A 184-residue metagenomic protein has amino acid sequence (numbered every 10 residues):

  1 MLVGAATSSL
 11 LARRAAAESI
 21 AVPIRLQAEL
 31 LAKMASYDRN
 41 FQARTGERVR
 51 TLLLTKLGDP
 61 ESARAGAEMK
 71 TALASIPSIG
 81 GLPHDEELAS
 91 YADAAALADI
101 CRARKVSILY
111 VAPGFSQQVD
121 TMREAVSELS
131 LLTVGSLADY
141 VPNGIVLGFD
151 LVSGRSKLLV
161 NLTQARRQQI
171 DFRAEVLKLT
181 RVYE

Functional and structural regions predicted by a protein language model:
L2-E184: Short hydrophobic alpha-helices and adjacent helix-cap/hinge residues
